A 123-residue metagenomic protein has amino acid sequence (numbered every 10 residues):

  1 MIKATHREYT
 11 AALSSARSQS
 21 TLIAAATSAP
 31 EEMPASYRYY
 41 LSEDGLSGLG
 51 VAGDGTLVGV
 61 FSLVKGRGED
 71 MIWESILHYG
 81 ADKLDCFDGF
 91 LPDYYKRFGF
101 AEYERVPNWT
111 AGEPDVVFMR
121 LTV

Functional and structural regions predicted by a protein language model:
M1-A29: Short amphipathic alpha-helix that is part of the acyltransferase structural core
I23-M33, R38-L41: Basic, glycine-enriched DNA-binding surface that flanks or lies within the catalytic cores of DNA
A35-F61: Conserved beta-strand in the GNAT
A52-A111: Acyl-donor binding region in acyl/amide transferases
N108-V123: C-terminal "cap" of GNAT-fold acetyltransferases
